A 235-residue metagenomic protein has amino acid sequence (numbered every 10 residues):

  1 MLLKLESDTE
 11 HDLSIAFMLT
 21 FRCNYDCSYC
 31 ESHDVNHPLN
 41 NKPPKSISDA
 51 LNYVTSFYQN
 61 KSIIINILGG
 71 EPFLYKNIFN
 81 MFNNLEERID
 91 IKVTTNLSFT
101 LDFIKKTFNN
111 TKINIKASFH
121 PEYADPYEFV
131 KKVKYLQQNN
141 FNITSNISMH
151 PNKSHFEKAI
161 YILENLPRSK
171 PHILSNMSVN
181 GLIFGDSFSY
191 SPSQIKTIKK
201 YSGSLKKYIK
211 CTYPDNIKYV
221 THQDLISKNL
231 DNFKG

Functional and structural regions predicted by a protein language model:
M1-A16, Q223-G235: N-terminal [4Fe-4S]-dependent radical SAM core
L3-H11, S28-Y29, F108, K132 (+1 more regions): Conserved N-terminal glycine/acidic-rich loop preference
E6-I47: Canonical Radical SAM [4Fe-4S] cluster-binding loop centered on the CxxxCxxC motif and its immediate flanking residues
D34-K45, N60-Y75, E86-L101, N110-F129 (+2 more regions): Core AdoMet radical
A50-Y58: A short, N-terminal amphipathic alpha-helix
F57-Y58, F82-E86, I104-K112, K131-N140 (+1 more regions): Acidic (Asp/Glu)-rich catalytic clusters
K76-F79, F103-K105, H155-A159: A short acidic (Asp/Glu
S118-G235: Radical SAM enzyme [4Fe-4S]-AdoMet core and its adjacent flexible, acidic and glycine-rich loops/tails across
